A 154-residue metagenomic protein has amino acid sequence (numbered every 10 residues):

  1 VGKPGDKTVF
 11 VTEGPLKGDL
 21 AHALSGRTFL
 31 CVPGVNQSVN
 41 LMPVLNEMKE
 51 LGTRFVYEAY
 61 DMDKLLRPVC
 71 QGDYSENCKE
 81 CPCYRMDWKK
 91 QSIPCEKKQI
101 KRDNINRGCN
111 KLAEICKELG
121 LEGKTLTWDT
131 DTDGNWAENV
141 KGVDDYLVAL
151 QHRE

Functional and structural regions predicted by a protein language model:
G2-V9, P15-E154: TOPRIM fold recognition
